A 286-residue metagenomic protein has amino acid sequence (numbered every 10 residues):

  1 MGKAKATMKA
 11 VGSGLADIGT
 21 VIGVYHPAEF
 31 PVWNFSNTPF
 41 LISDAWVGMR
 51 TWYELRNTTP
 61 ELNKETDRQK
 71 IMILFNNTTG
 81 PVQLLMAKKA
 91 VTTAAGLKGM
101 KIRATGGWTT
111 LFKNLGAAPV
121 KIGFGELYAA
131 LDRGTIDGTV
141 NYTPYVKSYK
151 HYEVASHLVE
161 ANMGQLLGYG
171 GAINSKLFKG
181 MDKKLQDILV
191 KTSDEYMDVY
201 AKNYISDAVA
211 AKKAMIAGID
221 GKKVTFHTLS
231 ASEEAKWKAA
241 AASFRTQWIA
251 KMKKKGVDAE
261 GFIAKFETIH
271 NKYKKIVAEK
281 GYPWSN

Functional and structural regions predicted by a protein language model:
M1-M49, N57, E61-N286: N-terminal secretory/targeting leader peptides
Y53: An acidic, glycine-rich surface segment that forms the CoA-thioester-binding/catalytic face of crotonase-fold enzymes
